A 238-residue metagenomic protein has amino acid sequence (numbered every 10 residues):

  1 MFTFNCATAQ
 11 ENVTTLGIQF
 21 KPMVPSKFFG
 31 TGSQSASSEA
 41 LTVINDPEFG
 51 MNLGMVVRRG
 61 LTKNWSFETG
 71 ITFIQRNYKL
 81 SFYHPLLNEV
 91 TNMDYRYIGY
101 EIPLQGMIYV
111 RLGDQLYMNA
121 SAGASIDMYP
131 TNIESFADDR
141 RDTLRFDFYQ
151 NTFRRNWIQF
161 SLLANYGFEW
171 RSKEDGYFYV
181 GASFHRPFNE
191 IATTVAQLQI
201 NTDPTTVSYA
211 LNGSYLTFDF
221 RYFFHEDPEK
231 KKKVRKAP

Functional and structural regions predicted by a protein language model:
F2-T8: C-terminal segment of classical bacterial N-terminal signal peptides
A9-V56, R221-D227, P238: Short glycine/proline- and aromatic-enriched beta-strand/turn motifs that initiate or cap beta-hairpins
Q10, T15, T69, G123 (+2 more regions): Membrane-proximal, glycine/serine-rich, low-complexity loop/turn segments characteristic of large bacterial
N12, F20, R58-D138, S172-E174 (+1 more regions): Gram-negative (and chloroplast) outer-membrane scaffold detector with strong preference for beta-barrel transmembrane
S26-E48, Q75-Y100, D127-Q159, F188-Q199 (+1 more regions): Extracellular/periplasm-exposed beta-strand and loop segments of Gram-negative cell-envelope proteins, dominated by
D46-N52, V56-G60, S66-E68, R155-S161 (+1 more regions): Outer-membrane beta-barrel transmembrane strands
L53, Q105, N165-G167: Short, hydrophobic/aromatic alpha-helical segments in well-folded domains
W157-Q159, A164-P238: Predominantly the C-terminal beta-signal and adjacent terminal strand-loop region of outer-membrane beta-barrel
